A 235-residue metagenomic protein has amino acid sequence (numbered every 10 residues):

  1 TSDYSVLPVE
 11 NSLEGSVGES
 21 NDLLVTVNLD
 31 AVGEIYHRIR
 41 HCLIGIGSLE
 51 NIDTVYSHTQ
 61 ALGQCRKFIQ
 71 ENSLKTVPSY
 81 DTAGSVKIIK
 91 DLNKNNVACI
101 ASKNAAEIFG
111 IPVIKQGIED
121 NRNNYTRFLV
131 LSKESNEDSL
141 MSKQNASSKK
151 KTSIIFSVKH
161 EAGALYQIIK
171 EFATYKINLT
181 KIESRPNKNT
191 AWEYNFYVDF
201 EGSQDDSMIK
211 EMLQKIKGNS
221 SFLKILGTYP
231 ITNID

Functional and structural regions predicted by a protein language model:
T1-D235: Domain-level signature for soluble enzymes in the chorismate/prephenate branch of the shikimate pathway
